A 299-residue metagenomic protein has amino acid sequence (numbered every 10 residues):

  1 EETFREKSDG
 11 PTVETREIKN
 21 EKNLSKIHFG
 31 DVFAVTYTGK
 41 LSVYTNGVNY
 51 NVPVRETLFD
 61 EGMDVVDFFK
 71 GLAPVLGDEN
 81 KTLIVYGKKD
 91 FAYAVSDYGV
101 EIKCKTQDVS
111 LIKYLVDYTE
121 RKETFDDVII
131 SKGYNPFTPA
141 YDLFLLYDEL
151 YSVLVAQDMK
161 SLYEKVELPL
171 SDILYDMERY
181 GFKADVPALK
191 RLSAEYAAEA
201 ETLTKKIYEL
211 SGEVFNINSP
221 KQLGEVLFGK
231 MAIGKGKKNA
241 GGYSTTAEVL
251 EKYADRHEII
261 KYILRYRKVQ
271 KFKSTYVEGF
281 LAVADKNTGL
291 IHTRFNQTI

Functional and structural regions predicted by a protein language model:
E1-M63, D67, G71-G77, K81 (+1 more regions): Conserved "right-hand" nucleotidyltransferase catalytic core of DNA-directed polymerases
Y44-N46, V52, D60, D67-V153 (+1 more regions): Charged catalytic and DNA/RNA-contacting regions of genome-maintenance and nucleic-acid-processing enzymes
